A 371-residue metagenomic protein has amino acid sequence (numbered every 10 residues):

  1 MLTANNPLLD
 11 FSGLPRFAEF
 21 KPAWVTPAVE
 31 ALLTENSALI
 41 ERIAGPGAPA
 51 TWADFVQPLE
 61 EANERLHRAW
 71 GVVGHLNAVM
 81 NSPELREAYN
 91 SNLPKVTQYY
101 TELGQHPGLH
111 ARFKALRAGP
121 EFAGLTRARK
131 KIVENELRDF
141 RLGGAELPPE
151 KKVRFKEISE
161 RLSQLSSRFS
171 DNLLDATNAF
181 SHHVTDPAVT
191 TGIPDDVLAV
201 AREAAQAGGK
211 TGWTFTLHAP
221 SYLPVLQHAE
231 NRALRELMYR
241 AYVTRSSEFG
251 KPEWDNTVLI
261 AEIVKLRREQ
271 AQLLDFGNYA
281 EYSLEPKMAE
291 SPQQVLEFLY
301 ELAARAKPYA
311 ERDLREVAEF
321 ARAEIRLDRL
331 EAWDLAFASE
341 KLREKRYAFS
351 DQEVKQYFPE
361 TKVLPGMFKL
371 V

Functional and structural regions predicted by a protein language model:
M1-I193: N-terminal helix-rich structural modules
L14-K21, H75-A78, R141, V243-E253 (+3 more regions): Glycine- and acidic
A28, L259, P359-V363: Short amphipathic alpha-helical segments
T51-D54, Y89-L93, D255, F298-L302 (+1 more regions): Membrane-interfacial loop-to-helix junctions in multi-pass inner-membrane proteins
A128, I132-E134, K156, R161-Q164 (+4 more regions): Active-site-proximal, well-structured secondary-structure segments within enzyme catalytic domains
N135, G144-I158, R245-Y282: A conserved hydrophobic secondary-structure block that centers on an alpha-helix together with its immediately flanking
A207-S246, L335-E340, Y347: Active-site-adjacent "gating/activation" loops or surface patches in catalytic cores
